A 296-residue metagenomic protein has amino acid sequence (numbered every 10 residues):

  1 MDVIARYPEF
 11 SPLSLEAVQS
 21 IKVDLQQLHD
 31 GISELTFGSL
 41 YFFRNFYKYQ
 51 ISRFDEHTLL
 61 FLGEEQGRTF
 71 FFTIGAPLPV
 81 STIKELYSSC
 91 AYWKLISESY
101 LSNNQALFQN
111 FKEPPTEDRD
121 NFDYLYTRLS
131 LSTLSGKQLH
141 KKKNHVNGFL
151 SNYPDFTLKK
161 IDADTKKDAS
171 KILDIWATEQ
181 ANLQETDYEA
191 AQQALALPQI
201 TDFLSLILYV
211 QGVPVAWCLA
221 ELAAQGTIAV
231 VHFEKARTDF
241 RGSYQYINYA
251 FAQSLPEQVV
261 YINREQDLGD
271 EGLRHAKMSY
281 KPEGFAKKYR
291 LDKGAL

Functional and structural regions predicted by a protein language model:
R6-L35: Short Lys/Arg-enriched alpha/beta "domain-start" segment
V23, H29, S33-N103, Y209-T238: Conserved donor-binding loop and adjoining core beta-sheet/short helix segment in diverse acyl/aminoacyl transferases
I83-S88, F149, N248-P256: A conserved short alpha-helix in the GNAT/GCN5 acetyltransferase fold that borders and helps form the acetyl-CoA
K94, K159, Y261-R264: Short catalytic-loop micro-motif centered on adjacent basic/acidic residues
S102-T116, N144, L268-F285: Conserved active-site alpha-helix within GNAT-family acetyltransferase domains
N110-N182: Acyltransferase donor/substrate-recognition loop-hinge adjacent to the catalytic core
A163, K167-V230: A mid-sequence, solvent-exposed acidic-amphipathic segment
S205-G294: Aromatic (often tryptophan-rich) hydrophobic motifs at membrane interfaces
